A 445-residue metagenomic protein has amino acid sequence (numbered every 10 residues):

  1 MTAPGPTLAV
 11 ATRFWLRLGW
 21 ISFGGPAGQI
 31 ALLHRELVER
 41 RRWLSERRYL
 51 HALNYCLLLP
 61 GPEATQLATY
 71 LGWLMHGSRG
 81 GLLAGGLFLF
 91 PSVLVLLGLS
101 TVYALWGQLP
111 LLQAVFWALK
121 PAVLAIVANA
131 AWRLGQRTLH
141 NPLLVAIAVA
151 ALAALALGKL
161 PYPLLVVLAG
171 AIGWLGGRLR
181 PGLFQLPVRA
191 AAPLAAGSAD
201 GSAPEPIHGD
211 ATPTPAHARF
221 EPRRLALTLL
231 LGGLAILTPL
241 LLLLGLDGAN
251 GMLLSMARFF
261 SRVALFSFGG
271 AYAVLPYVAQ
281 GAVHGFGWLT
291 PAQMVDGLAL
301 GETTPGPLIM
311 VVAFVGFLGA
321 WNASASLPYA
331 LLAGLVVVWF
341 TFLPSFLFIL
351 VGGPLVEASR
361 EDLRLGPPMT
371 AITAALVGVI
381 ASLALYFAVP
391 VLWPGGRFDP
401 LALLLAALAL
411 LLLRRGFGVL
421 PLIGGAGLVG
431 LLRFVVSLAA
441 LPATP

Functional and structural regions predicted by a protein language model:
M1-L59, Y70-T304, L308-P445: Multi-pass membrane proteins that catalyze or facilitate reactions on polyprenyl-/lipid-phosphate substrates and their
P62-T65: Residue-level signature of mid-helix packing/kink "hotspots" within the transmembrane helices of 12-pass Major
